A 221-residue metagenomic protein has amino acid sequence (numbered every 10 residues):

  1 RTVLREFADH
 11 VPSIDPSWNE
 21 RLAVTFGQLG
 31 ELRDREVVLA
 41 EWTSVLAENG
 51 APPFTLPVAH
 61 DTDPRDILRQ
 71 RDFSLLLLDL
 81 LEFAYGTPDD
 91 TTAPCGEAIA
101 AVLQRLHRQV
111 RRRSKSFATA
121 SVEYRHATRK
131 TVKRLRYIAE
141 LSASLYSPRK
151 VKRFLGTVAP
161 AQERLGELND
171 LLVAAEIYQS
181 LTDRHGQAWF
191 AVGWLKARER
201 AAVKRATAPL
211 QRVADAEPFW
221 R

Functional and structural regions predicted by a protein language model:
R1-R221: Function-determining surface determinants
